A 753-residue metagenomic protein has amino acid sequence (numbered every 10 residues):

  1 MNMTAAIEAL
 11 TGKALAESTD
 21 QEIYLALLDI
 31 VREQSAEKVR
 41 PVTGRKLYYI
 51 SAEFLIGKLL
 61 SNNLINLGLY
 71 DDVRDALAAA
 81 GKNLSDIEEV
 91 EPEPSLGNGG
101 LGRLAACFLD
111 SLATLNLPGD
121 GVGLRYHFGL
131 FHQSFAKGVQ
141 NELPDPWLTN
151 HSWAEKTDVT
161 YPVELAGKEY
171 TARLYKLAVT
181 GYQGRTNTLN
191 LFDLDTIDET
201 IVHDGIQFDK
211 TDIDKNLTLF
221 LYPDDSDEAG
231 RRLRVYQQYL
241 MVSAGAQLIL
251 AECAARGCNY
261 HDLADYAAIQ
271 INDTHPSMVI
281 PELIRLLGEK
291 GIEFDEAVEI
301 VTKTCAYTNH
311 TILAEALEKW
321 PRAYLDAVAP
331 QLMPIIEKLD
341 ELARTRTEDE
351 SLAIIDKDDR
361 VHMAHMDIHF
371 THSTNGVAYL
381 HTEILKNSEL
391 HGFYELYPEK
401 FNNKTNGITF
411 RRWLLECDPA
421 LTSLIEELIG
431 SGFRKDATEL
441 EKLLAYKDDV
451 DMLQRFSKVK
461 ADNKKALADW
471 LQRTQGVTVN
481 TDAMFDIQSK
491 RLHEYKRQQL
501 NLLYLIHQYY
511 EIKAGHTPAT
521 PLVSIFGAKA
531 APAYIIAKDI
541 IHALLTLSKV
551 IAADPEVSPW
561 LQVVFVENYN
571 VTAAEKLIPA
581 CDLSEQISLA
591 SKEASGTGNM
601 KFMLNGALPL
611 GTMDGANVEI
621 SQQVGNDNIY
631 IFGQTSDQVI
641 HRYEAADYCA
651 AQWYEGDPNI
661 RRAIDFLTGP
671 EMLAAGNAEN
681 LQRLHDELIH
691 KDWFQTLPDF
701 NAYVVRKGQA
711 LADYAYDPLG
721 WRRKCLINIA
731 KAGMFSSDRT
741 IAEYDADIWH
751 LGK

Functional and structural regions predicted by a protein language model:
M1-K753: A conserved ligand/cofactor-binding region detector
